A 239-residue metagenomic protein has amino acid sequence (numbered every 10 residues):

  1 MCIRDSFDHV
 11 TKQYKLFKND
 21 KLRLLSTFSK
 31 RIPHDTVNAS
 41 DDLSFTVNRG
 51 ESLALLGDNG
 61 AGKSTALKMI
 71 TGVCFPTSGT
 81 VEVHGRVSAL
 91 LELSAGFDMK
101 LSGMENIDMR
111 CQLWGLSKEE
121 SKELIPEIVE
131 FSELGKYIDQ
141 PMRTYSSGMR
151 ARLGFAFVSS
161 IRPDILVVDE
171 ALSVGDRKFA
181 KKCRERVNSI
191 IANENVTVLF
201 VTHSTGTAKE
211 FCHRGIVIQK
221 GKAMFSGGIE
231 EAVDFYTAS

Functional and structural regions predicted by a protein language model:
R4-A39, E230-S239: Pre-NBD coupling/linker segments of ABC/ABC-like ATPases
L25-F28, D108, E120-Y137, A156: Conserved ABC ATPase "signature" region
L56-D58: The feature captures the beta-strand-to-loop junction immediately N-terminal to the Walker
T71: Helix-to-loop junction immediately C-terminal to a conserved catalytic motif
K182, S189, K222-S239: Conserved beta-strand-loop-alpha-helix hinge in the C-terminal portion of ABC ATPase nucleotide-binding domains
T202-H203: H-loop/switch region of ABC-family ATPase nucleotide-binding domains
A208-E210: A short, surface-exposed alpha-helical micro-motif characterized by mixed small hydrophobic and charged/polar residues
